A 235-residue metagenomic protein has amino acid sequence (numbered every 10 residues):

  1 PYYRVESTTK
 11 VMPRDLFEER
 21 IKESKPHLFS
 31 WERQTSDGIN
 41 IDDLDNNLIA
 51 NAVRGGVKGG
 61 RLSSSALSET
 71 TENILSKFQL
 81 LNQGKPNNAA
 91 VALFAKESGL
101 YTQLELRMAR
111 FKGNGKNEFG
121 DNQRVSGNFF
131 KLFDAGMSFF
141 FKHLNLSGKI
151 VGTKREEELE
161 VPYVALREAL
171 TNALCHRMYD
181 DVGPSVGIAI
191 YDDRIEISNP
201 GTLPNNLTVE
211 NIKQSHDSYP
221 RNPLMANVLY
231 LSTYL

Functional and structural regions predicted by a protein language model:
R4-Y219, P223, S232-L235: Active-site helix-to-loop segments that bind/position phosphate- or nucleotide-bearing substrates and donors across
A226-N227: RecA-like P-loop NTPase motor core
